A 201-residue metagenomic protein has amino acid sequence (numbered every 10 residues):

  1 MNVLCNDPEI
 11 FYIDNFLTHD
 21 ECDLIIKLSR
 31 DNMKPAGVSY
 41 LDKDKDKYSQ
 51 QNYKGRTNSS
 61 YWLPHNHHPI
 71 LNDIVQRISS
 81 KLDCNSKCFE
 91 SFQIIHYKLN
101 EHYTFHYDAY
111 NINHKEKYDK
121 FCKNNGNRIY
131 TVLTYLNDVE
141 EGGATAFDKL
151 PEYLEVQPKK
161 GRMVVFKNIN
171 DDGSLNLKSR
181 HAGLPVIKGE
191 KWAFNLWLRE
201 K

Functional and structural regions predicted by a protein language model:
M1-K201: Fe(II)/2-oxoglutarate oxygenase catalytic core
